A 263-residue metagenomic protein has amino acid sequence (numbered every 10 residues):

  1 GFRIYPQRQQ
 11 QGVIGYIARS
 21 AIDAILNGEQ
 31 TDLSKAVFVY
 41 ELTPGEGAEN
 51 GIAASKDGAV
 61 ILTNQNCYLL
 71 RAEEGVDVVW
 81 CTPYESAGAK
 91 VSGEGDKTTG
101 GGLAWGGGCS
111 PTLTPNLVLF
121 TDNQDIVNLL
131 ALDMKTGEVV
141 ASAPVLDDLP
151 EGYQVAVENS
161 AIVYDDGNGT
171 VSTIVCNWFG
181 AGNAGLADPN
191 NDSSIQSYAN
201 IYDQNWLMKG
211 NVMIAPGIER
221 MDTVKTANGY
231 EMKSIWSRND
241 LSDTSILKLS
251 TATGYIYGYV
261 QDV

Functional and structural regions predicted by a protein language model:
G1, P44-A54, G106-S110, P150-V163 (+1 more regions): Repeated scaffold domains used in trafficking and secretory/extracellular systems, primarily beta-propellers
G1-F2, Q7-A54, K90-T98: Asp-box/WD-like beta-propeller blade repeats and closely related beta-sheet repeat scaffolds
G1-R8, D57-L62, Y68, N116-D122 (+2 more regions): Short beta-strand elements that form the blades of beta-propeller/WD-repeat-like and other beta-sheet-rich scaffold
Q7-Q10, L62-T63, N123-D125, K209-I214: Short, solvent-exposed loop/turn segments at conserved positions within beta-propeller repeat blades
A18-I22, R71-G75, D133-G137, V224: Short loop/turn segments that connect beta-strands within beta-propeller blades
G28-G45, V79-L103, S142-Q154, E231-D243 (+1 more regions): Surface-exposed loop and turn segments in beta-propeller and other repeat-based domains that flank or scaffold
G95-K97, G102-P150: Acidic, glycine-rich loop-and-beta core segments that form the ion-binding/anion-interacting portion of active sites
L117-L119, V127, N159-V263: Loop/turn-rich, solvent-exposed surfaces of beta-rich toroidal or solenoidal domains
